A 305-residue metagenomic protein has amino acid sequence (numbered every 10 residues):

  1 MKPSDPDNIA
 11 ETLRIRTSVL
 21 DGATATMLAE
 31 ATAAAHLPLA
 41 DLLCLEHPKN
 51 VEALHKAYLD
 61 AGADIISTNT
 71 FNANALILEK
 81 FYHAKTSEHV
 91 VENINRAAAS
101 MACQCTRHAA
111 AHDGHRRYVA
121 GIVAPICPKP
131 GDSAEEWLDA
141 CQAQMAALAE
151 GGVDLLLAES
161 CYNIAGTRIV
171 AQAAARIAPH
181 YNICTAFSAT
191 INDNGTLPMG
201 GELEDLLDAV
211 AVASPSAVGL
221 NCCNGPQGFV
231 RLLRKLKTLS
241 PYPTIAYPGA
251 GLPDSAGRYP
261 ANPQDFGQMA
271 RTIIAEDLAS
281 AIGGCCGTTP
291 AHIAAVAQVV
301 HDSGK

Functional and structural regions predicted by a protein language model:
M1-K305: Domain-level signal for soluble alpha/beta catalytic cores
